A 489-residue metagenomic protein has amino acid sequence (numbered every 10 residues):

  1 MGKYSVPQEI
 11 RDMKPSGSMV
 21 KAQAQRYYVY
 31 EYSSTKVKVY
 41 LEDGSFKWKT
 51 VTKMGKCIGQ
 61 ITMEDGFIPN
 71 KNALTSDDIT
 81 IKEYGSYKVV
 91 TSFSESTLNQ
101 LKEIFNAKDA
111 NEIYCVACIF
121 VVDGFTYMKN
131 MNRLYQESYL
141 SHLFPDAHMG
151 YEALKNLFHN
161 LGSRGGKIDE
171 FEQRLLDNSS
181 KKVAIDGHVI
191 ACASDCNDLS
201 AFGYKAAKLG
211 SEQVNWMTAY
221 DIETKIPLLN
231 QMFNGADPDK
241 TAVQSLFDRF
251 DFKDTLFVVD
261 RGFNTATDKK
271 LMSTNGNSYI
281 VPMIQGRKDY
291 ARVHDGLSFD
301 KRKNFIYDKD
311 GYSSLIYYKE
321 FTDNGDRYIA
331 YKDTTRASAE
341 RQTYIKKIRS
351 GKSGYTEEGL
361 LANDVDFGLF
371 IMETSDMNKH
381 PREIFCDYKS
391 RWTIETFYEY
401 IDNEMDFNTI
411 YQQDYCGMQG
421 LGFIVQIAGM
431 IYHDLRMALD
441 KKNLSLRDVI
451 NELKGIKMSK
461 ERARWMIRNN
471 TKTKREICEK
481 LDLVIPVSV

Functional and structural regions predicted by a protein language model:
M1-A184, H188-S194, W216-Q231, Q244 (+1 more regions): Dynamic "connector" segments at or just before major functional cores
N111, D146, G150, K181 (+3 more regions): Secondary-structure capping and boundary motifs in well-ordered enzyme cores
F171-N234, T335-D366: Active-site cores of enzymes that catalyze phosphoryl transfer or operate on phosphate-rich substrates
E212-V214, Q231-M232, G276-S390, K454-V489: An anionic, glycine-rich sequence signature occurring as long contiguous blocks
Q231-F252: Active-site beta-loop-alpha junctions of metal-dependent nucleic acid enzymes, especially the RNase H-like/DDE
V258-T267, Q285-K288, G417: Acidic, metal-coordinating catalytic cores used for nucleic-acid/nucleotide bond scission and strand-transfer chemistry
M372, P381-Y411: Short amphipathic alpha-helical "interface-anchor" segments enriched in bulky aromatics
Q412-R436: Basic, amphipathic alpha-helical segments enriched in Lys/Arg and hydrophobic/aromatic residues
